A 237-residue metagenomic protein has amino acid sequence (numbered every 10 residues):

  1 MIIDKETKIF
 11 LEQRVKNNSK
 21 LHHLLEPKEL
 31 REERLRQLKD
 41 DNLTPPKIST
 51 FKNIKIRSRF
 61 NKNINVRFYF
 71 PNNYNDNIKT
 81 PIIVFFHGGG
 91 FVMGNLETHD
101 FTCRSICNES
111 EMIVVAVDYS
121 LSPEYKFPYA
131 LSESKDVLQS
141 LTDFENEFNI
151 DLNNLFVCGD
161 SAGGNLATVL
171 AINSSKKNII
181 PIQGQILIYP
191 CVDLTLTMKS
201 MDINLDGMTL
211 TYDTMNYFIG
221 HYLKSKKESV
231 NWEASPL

Functional and structural regions predicted by a protein language model:
M1-P71: A glycine/proline-hinged amphipathic helix-loop "lid/cap" segment that gates access to hydrophobic ligand pockets
I78-G89: Short beta-strand element of the alpha/beta-hydrolase
E97-V117: Short amphipathic alpha-helix adjacent to the substrate-entry channel of hydrolases
Y125-E147, T214: Alpha/beta-hydrolase active-site loop
T142-F156, K177: Gly/Ser-rich "nucleophile elbow"/oxyanion-hole loop immediately N-terminal to the catalytic nucleophile in hydrolases
G159, G163, A167: Gly/Ala-rich beta-loop-alpha elbow adjacent to hydrolase catalytic centers
I172-K227: Hydrolase active-site cap/lid region
K226-L237: Serine-hydrolase catalytic core
